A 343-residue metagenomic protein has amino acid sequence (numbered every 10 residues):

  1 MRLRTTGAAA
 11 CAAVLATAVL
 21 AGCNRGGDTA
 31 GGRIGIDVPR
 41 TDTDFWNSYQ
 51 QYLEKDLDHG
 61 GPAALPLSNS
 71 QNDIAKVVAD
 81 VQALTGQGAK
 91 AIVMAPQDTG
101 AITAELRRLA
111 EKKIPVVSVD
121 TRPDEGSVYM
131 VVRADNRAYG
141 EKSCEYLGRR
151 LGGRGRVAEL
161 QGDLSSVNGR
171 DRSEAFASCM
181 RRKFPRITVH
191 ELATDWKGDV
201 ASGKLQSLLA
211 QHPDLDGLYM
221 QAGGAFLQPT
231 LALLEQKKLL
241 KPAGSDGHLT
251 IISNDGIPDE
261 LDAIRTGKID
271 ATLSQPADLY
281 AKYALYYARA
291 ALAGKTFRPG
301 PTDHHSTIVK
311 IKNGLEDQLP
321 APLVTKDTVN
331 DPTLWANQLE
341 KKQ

Functional and structural regions predicted by a protein language model:
C23-G26: Bacterial signal peptide processing site
R33-G60, L65-A79, A95-T99, Q161-D171 (+1 more regions): Extracytoplasmic "Venus flytrap"
G35-D37, A89-P96, P115-V119, A158-E159 (+3 more regions): Periplasmic-binding protein-like
F45-G60, Y139-S143, V167-I187, K204 (+1 more regions): Short, solvent-exposed amphipathic alpha-helices that sit in or adjacent to ligand/effector-binding or catalytic
V77, V132-V157, R170-D171, A201-S202 (+2 more regions): Hydrophobic alpha-helical segments within soluble ligand-binding/sensing domains
M94-A110, F176, T194-A263: Hydrophobic alpha-helical
G100-A138, Y146, R156, I257-A263 (+1 more regions): Flexible loop/hinge segments that line or gate small-molecule binding clefts
N168, C179, K183, Y283 (+1 more regions): Hinge/cleft segment of the Venus flytrap/periplasmic-binding protein
